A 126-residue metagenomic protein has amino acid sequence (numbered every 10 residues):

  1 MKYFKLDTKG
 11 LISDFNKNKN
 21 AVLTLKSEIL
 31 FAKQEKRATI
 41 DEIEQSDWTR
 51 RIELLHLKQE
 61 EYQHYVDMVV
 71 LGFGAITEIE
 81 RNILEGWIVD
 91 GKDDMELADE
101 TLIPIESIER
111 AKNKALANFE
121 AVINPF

Functional and structural regions predicted by a protein language model:
M1-F73, N124-F126: N-terminal interaction/assembly modules
L71, W87, A98: Short, flexible active-site loop motifs that bind/organize anionic cofactors or intermediates
G74, I88-V89, E120: Short, locally clustered residues in the helix-turn-helix/winged-helix DNA-binding domain
I83-L84: A short pre-motif secondary-structure segment
D90-S107: Helix-turn-helix DNA-binding module
P104, I108-V122: DNA major-groove recognition helices of helix-turn-helix
